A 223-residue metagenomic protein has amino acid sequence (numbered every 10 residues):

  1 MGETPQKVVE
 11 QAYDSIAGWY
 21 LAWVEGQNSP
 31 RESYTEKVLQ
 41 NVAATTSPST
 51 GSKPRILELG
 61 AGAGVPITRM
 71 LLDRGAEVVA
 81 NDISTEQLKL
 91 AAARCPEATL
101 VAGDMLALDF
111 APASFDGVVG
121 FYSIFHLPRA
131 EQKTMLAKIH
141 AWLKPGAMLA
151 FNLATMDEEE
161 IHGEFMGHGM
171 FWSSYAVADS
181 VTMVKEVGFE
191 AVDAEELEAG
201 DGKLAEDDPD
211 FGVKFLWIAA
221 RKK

Functional and structural regions predicted by a protein language model:
M1-G51, D157: Conserved class I S-adenosyl-L-methionine
R55-L108: Class I SAM-dependent methyltransferase SAM/SAH-binding core
L106-V118: A short acidic, Gly/Pro-enriched loop at the edge of an enzyme's catalytic core that lines a small-molecule cofactor
K133-P145: A short glycine-rich, Lys/Arg-flanked "PGG" loop and its adjoining helix->strand segment in the class I
G146-L153: Conserved beta-strand signature within the Rossmann-like core of class I S-adenosyl-L-methionine
A154-F171: Short, glycine-/aromatic-enriched active-site segment of Class I SAM-dependent methyltransferases
W172-G188: Short alpha-helix
G202-K223: Core SAM-dependent methyltransferase catalytic element
